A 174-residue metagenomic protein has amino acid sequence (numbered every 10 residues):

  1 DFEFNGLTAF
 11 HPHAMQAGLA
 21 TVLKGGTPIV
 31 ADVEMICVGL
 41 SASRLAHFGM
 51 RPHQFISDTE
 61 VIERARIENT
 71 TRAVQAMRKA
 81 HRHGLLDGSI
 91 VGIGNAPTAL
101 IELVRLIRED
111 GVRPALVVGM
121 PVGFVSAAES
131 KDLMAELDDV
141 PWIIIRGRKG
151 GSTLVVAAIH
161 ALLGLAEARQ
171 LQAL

Functional and structural regions predicted by a protein language model:
D1, T21, G25-G26, S43 (+4 more regions): Change "in soluble alpha/beta enzymes" to "in soluble alpha/beta proteins
N5-T21: A short, well-structured juxtamembrane/interface segment
T27-G39, L154: Conserved phosphate/anionic-ligand binding catalytic regions in large, soluble enzymes, centered on
I29-A31, Q54, G92-I93, I143-I145: General beta-strand structural signal in soluble alpha/beta enzymes
D32, V118-G119, A158: Buried hydrophobic positions in well-ordered alpha/beta secondary-structure cores of metabolic enzymes
R44-L85: Long, charge-dense
T71-S130: Long, charge-patterned amphipathic alpha-helical coiled-coil/hairpin "stalk" segments used as oligomerization
A115, V125-L174: C-terminal functional extensions of proteins
